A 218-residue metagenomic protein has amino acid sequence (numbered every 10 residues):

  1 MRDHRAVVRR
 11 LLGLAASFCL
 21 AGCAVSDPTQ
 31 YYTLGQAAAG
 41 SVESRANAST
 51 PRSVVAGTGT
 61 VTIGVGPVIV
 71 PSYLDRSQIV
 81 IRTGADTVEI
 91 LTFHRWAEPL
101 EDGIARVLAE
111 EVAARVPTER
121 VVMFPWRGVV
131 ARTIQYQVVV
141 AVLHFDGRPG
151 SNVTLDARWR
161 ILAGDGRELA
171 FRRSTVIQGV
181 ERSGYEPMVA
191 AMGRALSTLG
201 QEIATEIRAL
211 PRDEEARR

Functional and structural regions predicted by a protein language model:
R2-L12: Bacterial N-terminal signal peptides that target proteins for export
R9, A39-T58: Intrinsically disordered, low-complexity terminal tails and inter-domain linkers enriched for S/T/G/P/D/E
C19-G22: C-terminal motif of bacterial Sec signal peptides marking the signal peptidase cleavage site
A24-A48, V116, R182-R218: C-terminal/domain-edge helix-coil "capping" segments
V25-A48, R115-D165: Surface-exposed short loop/turn segments
G59-V129: N-terminal segment of the mature soluble domain
T62-I69, V80-R82, Q137-A141, T154-R160 (+1 more regions): Soluble periplasmic/extracytoplasmic beta-strand elements of cell-envelope proteins
V88-A97, D165-T205: Short secondary-structure boundary motifs at beta->alpha junctions and helix caps
